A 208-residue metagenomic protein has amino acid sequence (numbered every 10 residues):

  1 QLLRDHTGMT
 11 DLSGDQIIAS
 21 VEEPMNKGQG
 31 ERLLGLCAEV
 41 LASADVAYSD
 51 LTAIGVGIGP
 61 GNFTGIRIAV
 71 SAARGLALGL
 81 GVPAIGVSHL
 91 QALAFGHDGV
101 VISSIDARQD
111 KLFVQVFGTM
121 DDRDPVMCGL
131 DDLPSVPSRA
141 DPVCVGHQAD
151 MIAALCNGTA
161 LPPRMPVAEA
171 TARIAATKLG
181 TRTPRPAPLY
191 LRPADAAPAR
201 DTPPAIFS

Functional and structural regions predicted by a protein language model:
Q1-S13, G28, I85-S208: Oxyanion-binding and handling regions
Q1-V56, M165: N-terminal beta-alpha supersecondary unit
I17, G59-I66, V101, P186-A187: Glycine-rich, flexible loop/turn motifs
P24-R32, F63-R67, S71, S88 (+1 more regions): Residues at secondary-structure transition points
E31, G35, V70, R74 (+2 more regions): Residues on a specific face of well-ordered alpha-helices
A38, R74, Q91: Active-site phosphate/pyrophosphate- and oxyanion-stabilizing loops and adjacent acidic/basic residues in soluble
S43-S49, A77-V87: Phosphate-handling active-site elements
A53-P83: DPxDG-like acidic metal-binding loop motif
